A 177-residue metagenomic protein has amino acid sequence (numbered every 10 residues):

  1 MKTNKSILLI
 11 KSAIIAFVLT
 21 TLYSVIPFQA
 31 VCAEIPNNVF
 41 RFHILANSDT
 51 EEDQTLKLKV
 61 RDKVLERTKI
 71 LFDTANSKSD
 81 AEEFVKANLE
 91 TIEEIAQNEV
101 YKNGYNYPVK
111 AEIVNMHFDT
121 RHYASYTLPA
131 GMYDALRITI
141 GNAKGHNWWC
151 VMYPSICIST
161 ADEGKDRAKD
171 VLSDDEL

Functional and structural regions predicted by a protein language model:
L8-V25: Hydrophobic membrane-insertion alpha-helices, especially the h-region of bacterial N-terminal signal peptides
Y23-P36: Aromatic-capped interface at the extracytoplasmic side of an N-terminal signal-anchor transmembrane helix
N37-V39, T55, G104-P108, G131-A135 (+1 more regions): Extracytoplasmic
N38-L89: Early exported N-terminus immediately downstream of N-terminal targeting peptides
V39-L45, P108-E112, A135-T139, W149-V151: Soluble periplasmic/extracytoplasmic beta-strand elements of cell-envelope proteins
K63-A75, T91-N103, I156-S159: Structured segments of extracytoplasmic/periplasmic soluble domains in secreted or envelope-associated proteins
K78-T120: Amphipathic, coiled-coil-like alpha-helical scaffolding segments used for oligomerization/assembly
Y126-L177: Soluble extracytoplasmic domains of inner/organellar membrane proteins
